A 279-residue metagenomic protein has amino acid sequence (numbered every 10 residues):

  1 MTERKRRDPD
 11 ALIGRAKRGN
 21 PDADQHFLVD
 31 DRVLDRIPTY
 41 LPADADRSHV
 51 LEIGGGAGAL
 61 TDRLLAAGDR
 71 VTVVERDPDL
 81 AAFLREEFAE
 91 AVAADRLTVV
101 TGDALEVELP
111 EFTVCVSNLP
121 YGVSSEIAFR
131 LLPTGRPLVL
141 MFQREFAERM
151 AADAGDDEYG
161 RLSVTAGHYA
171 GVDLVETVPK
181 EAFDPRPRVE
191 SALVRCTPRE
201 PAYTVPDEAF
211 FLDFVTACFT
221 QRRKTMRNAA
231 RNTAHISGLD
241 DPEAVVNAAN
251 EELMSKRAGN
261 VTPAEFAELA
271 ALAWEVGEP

Functional and structural regions predicted by a protein language model:
M1-T216, E268-A271: Catalytic cores of RNA-modifying enzymes
C196-P198, Y203-M254, A258-L272: An accessory alpha-helical subdomain
W274-P279: Generic C-terminal helix-cap and adjacent flexible tail
